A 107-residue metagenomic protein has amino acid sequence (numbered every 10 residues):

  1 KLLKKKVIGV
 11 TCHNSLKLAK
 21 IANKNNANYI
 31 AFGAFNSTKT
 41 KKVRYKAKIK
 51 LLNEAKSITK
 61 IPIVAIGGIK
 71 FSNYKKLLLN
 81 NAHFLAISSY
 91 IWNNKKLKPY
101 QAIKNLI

Functional and structural regions predicted by a protein language model:
K1-S15, V43-F71, K104-I107: Alpha-helix-loop-beta-strand connector modules within alpha/beta enzyme cores
L3, N25, I58, L79-A82: Structural motif
G9-K41: Histidine/lysine/aspartate-rich catalytic loop segments that bind and position anionic ligands
N25-Y29, G68-K76: Electropositive, surface-exposed helix/loop patches at the edges of structured domains that serve as adaptable
A31-R44, Y74-L106: Glycine-rich phosphate-binding active-site loops on the catalytic face of alpha/beta enzymes
